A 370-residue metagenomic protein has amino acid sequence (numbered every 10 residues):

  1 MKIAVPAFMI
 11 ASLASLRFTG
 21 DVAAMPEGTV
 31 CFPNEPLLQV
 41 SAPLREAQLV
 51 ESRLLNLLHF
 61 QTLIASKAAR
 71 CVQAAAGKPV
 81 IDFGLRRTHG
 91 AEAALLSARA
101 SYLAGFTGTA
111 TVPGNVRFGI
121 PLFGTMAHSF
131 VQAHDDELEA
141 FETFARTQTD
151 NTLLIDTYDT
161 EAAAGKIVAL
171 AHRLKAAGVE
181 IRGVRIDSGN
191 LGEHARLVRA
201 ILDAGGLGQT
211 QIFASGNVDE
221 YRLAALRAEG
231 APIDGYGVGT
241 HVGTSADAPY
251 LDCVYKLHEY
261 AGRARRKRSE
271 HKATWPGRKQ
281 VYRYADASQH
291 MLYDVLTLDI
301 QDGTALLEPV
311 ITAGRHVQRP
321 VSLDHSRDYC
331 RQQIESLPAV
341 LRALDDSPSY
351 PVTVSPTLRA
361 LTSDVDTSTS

Functional and structural regions predicted by a protein language model:
M1, S66-R70, G84, R342-S349: Short coil/turn segments at secondary-structure boundaries
M1-D21: Translation machinery proteins
L13-T19, G28-G205, E220-R222: Buried, small/hydrophobic-residue-enriched core segments of structured protein domains
D21, N151, T210-I212: Short active-site oxyanion
M25: Active-site cofactor/substrate anionic-group-binding motifs, chiefly glycine- and Lys/Arg-rich phosphate-binding loops
F123, V184, I212, D234-Y236: Hydrophobic residues within beta-strands of alpha/beta enzymes
D203-G205, T210, V218-S370: Gly/Ser/Thr/Ala-enriched C-terminal appendages of enzymes
